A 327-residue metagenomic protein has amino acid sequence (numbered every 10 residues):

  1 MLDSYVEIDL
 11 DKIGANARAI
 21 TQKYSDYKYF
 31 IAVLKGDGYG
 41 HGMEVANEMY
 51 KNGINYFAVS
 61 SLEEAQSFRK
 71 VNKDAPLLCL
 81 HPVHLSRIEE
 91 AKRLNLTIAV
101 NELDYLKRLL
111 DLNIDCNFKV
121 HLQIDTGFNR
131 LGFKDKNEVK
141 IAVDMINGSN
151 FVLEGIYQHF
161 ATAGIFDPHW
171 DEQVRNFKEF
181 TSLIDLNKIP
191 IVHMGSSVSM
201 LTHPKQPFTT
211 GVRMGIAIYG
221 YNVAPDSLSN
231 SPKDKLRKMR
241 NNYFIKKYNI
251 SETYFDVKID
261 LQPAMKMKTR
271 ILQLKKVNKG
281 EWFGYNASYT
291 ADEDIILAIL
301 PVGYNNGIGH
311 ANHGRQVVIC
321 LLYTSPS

Functional and structural regions predicted by a protein language model:
M1: Gly-rich Lys/Arg/Thr-decorated short loops/hinges at beta-loop-alpha junctions or inter-strand turns that position
S4-I8, K12-A15, K28-L183, N187-H193 (+1 more regions): Active-site-proximal beta-alpha core segment in soluble small-molecule metabolic enzymes
A17-Y27: Glycine-rich phosphate/diphosphate-binding loops that line cofactor/substrate pockets in enzymes
V174-Y289: Anionic-ligand-binding alpha/beta catalytic cores of soluble enzymes and soluble regulatory domains that recognize
G284-Y304: Short solvent-exposed strand/turn elements
L300-G307, H313-R315: A structural micro-motif recognizing beta-strand termini and the immediately following turn/loop segments
R315-L321: Short conserved beta-strand and strand-loop elements enriched in small hydrophobics with frequent Asp/Gly
Y323-S327: Conserved small/polar residues in nucleotide/adenosyl-binding loops
